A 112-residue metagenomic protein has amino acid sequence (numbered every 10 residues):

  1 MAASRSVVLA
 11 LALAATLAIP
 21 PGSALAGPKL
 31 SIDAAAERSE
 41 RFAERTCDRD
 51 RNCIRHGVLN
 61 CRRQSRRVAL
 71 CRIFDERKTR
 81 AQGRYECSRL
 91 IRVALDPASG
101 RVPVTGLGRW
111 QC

Functional and structural regions predicted by a protein language model:
M1-L9: Bacterial N-terminal signal peptides that target proteins for export
S4, E37, C61-R62: Short, intrinsically disordered low-complexity segments
S4-R5, T16, K29, S99-R101: Low-complexity, intrinsically disordered short peptide segments enriched in small/polar/basic residues
V8-I19: Bacterial N-terminal signal peptides
P20-A26: Signal peptide processing junction and immediate N-terminal pro/mature segment of secreted/exported proteins
A26-V58: Short, non-transmembrane alpha-helical segments in secretory-pathway proteins
N60-C112: Extracytosolic low-complexity repeat regions of secreted or lipid-anchored proteins
